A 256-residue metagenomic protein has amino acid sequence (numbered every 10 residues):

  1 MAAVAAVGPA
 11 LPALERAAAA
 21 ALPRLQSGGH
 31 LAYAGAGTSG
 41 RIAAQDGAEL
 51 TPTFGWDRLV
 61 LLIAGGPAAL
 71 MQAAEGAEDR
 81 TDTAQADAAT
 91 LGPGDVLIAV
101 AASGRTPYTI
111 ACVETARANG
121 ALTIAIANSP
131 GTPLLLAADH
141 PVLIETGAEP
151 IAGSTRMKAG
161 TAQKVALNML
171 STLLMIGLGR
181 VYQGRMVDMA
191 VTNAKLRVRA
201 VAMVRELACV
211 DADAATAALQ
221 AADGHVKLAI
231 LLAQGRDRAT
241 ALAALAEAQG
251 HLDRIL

Functional and structural regions predicted by a protein language model:
M1-V7: Generic N-terminal amphipathic, Lys/Arg-enriched alpha-helix
P9-R24: A short, well-structured juxtamembrane/interface segment
P12, A159, V191-N193: Active-site pocket-shaping loop/turn-to-helix segments
Q26-H30: Membrane-interface helix starts
L31-A166, L174-L178: Glycine-rich phosphate-binding loops that contact phosphosugars or nucleotide phosphates
P93, L174-L256: Short, amphipathic alpha-helical interaction segments embedded in low-complexity terminal/linker regions of eukaryotic
